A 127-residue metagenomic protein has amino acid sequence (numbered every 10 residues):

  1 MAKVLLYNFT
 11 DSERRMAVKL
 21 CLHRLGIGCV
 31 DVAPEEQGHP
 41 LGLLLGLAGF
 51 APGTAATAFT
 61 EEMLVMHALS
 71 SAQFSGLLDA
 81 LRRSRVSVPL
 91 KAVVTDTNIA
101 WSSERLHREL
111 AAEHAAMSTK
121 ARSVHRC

Functional and structural regions predicted by a protein language model:
M1-L47, V124-H125: N-terminal, charge-rich interaction modules
K3-L6, M16-A17, I27-V30, F74 (+1 more regions): Helix-rich interaction surfaces within compact, conserved domain-sized segments that mediate assembly or partner
T10, E35-Q37, S70, T95-I99: Short beta-alpha junction loops
V32-E36, A55, T60, L90 (+1 more regions): Residue-level signal for the start and early helices of compact helical domains
Q37-V65: Short, intrinsically disordered low-complexity segments
T54-S84: Mid-chain, well-packed structural core segment of small domains
